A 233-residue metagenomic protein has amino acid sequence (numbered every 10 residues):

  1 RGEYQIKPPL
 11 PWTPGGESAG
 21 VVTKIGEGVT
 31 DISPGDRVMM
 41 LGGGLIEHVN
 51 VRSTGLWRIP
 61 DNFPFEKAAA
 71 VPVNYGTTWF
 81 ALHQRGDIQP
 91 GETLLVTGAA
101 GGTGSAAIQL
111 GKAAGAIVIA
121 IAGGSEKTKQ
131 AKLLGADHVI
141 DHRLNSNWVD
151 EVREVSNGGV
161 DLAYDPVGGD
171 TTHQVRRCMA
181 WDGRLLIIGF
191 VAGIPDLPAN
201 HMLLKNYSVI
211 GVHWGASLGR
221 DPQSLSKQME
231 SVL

Functional and structural regions predicted by a protein language model:
R1-A19, D36-G43, P60: N-terminal glycine-rich cofactor-binding segment
A19-G42, I117: A glycine-/small-residue-rich N-terminal strand-loop-strand element that serves as the cofactor-binding glycine loop
S33, D61-E66, D87-T93, N157-G159: Short helix-loop-beta connector
D61-Q84, T97-A100: A glycine-rich, Thr/Ser-enriched phosphate-binding loop motif common to dinucleotide/cofactor-binding enzymes
T77, G102-T103, D170-T171: Hydrophobic/small residue at the entry helix of a nucleotide-binding pocket
V96, K112-T171, D221-S224: Adenosine-nucleotide cofactor-binding segment
A100, G104, I108: N-terminal Rossmann NAD(P)H-binding glycine-rich loop of SDR-like oxidoreductase domains
D170-L233: Glycine-rich phosphate-binding loop and adjacent beta-alpha segment of Rossmann(oid) nucleotide-cofactor-binding
